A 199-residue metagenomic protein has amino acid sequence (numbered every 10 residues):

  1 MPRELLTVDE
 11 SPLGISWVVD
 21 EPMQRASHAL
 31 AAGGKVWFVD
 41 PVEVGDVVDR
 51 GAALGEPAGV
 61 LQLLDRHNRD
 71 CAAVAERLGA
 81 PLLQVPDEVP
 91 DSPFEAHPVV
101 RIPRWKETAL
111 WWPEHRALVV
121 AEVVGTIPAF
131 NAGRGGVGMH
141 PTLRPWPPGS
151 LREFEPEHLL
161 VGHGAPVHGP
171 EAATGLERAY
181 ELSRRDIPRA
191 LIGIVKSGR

Functional and structural regions predicted by a protein language model:
M1-E10, G79-D87: Short, basic/low-complexity N-terminal boundary segments at the transition from targeting/disordered tails
P2-P22, V36-F38, R101-R199: Metallo-beta-lactamase
W17-G59: Pre-active-site segment of Zn-dependent metallo-hydrolases
V44, P86-P90, V124, L182-R185: Short, acidic/turn-prone active-site loops that include or flank metal/cofactor- and phosphate-binding residues
V44-G45, N68, R104, P145: Structural motif corresponding to alpha-helix initiation and N-cap regions
G45-P90: Active-site metal-binding motif and surrounding structural segment of the metallo-beta-lactamase
A72-R77, P86-L110: Ligand-binding grooves and catalytic loops that recognize ribose/phosphate and carbohydrate rings, and esterified lipid
